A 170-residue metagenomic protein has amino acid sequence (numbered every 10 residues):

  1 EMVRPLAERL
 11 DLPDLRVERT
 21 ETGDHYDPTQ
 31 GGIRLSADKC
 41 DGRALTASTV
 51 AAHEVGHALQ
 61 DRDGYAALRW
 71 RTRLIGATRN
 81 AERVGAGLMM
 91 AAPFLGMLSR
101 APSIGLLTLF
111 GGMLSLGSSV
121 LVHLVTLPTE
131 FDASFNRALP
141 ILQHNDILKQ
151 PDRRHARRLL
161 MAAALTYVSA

Functional and structural regions predicted by a protein language model:
E1-A81, L121-S169: Polar-ligand-bearing catalytic/cofactor-coordination segments of membrane-embedded or membrane-tethered inner-membrane
A77-N136: Hydrophobic transmembrane alpha-helical segments that form the core helix bundle of multi-pass membrane enzymes
